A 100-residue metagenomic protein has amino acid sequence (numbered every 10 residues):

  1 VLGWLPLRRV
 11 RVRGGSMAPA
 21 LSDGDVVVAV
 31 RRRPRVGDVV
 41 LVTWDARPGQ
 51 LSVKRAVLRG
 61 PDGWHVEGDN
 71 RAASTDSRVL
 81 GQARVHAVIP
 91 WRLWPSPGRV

Functional and structural regions predicted by a protein language model:
V1-V100: Extended hydrophobic leader/signal-anchor segments used for secretion and membrane insertion
